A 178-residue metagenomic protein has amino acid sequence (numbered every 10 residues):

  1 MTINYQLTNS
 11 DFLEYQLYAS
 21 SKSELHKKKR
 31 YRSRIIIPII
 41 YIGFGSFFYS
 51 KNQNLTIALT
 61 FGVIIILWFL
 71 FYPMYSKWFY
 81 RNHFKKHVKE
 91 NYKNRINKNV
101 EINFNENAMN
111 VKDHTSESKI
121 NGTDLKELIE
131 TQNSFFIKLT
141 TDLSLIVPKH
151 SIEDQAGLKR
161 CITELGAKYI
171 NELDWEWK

Functional and structural regions predicted by a protein language model:
M1-I3, S118-I120, L143-L145: Short beta-strand segments
M1-N99, H114, A167-K178: Eukaryotic intrinsically disordered, low-complexity regulatory linkers and tails enriched in Ser/Thr/Pro
T8, M109-N110, S118-F135: Phosphoinositide-dependent membrane-docking surfaces
K89-I102, S116-E127, C161-T163: Alpha-helical membrane-embedding segments and immediately adjacent membrane-interface amphipathic helices
E101, N107-K112: Internal catalytic-core helix/loop-beta-alpha segment that presents or stabilizes conserved functional determinants
K112-S116, T140: Short strand-coil-strand connectors
S134-K178: A membrane-cytosol interface segment of integral membrane proteins
